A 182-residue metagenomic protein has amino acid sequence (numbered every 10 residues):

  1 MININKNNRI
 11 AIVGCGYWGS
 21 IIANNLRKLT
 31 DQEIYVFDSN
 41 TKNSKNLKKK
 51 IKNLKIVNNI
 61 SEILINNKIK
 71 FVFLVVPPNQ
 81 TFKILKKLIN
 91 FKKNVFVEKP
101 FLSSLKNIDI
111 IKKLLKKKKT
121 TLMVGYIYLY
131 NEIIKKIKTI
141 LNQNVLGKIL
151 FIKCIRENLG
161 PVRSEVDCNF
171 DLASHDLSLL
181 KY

Functional and structural regions predicted by a protein language model:
M1, S174-Y182: Contiguous beta-strand/loop segments that form the cofactor/metal-binding neighborhood of enzyme cores
M1-I51: N-terminal Rossmann-like dinucleotide-binding module
I22, K55-L114: Beta-loop-alpha module in the N-terminal Rossmann-like domain of NAD(P)-dependent dehydrogenases, especially those
D31-Q32, L54, F91-K93, K117-T121: A short helix->loop->beta-strand "cap" motif at the edges of active sites that frequently abuts
E33, N53, I69-V72, I149: Local beta-strand N-terminus motif with an aromatic residue
N79, L102-R163, D176: A contiguous active-site-proximal alpha/beta segment in oxidoreductase catalytic domains
R163-D171: Glycine-rich "substrate-gating" loop/helix at the edge of Rossmann-like oxidoreductase active sites
